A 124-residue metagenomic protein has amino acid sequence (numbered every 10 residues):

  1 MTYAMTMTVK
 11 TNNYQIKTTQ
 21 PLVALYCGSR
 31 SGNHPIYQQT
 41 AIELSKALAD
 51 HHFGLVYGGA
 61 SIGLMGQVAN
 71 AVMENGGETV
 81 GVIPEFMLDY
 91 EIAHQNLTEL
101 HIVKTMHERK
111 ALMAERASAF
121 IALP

Functional and structural regions predicted by a protein language model:
M1: Short polybasic linear motifs
T8-S118: A cross-family phosphate/adenosyl-ligand binding-site feature
A122: Redox-cofactor binding/interface segments in oxidoreductases and associated redox assembly factors
